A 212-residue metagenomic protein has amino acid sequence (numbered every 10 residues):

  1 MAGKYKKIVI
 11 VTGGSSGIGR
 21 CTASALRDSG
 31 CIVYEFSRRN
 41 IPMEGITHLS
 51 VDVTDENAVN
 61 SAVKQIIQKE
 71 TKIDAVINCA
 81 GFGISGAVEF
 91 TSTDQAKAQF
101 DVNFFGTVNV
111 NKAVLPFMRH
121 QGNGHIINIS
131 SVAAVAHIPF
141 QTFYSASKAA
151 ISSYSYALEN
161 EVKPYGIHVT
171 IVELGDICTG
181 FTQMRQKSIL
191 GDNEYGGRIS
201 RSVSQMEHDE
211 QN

Functional and structural regions predicted by a protein language model:
S15, A23: N-terminal Rossmann NAD(P)H-binding glycine-rich loop of SDR-like oxidoreductase domains
S50-S61, T93: The beta1-alpha1 cofactor-binding region of Rossmann-like NAD(H)/NADP(H)-dependent oxidoreductases
C79-I84: Conserved NAD(P)H cofactor-binding loop of Rossmann-fold oxidoreductase domains
A87-V88, Q95-K97: Substrate-binding pocket helix/loop in short-chain dehydrogenase/reductase
N111, S147-A150: Active-site helix of classical SDR
S131: Residue(s) in the substrate-gating loop at a strand-loop-helix junction that position the organic substrate next
P164-N212: SDR active-site lid
